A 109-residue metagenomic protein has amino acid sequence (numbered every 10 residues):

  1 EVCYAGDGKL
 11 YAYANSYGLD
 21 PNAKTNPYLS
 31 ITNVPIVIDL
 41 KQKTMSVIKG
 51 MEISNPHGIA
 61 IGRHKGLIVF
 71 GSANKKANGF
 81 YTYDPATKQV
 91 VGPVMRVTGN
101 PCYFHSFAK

Functional and structural regions predicted by a protein language model:
E1-D7, I53-I61, T98-K109: Repeated scaffold domains used in trafficking and secretory/extracellular systems, primarily beta-propellers
G6, S16-G18, I38-K43: Exposed, low-structure sequence patches enriched in small/polar residues
L10-A12, G66-G71: Conserved beta-propeller blade signature
Y13-S30: Short, conserved, GDST-rich strand-edge loop motifs in beta-rich repeat architectures
Y28-K41, T82-A86: Beta-propeller blade signature
K43-M51, Q89-M95: A short beta-strand motif characteristic of beta-propeller blades
V47-I48, N55-G58, H64-V69: Outer membrane beta-barrel transmembrane domains
A73, P85-K109: Blade-level signature of beta-propeller repeat domains, shared across WD40, Kelch, NHL, RCC1 and BNR/Asp-box propellers
